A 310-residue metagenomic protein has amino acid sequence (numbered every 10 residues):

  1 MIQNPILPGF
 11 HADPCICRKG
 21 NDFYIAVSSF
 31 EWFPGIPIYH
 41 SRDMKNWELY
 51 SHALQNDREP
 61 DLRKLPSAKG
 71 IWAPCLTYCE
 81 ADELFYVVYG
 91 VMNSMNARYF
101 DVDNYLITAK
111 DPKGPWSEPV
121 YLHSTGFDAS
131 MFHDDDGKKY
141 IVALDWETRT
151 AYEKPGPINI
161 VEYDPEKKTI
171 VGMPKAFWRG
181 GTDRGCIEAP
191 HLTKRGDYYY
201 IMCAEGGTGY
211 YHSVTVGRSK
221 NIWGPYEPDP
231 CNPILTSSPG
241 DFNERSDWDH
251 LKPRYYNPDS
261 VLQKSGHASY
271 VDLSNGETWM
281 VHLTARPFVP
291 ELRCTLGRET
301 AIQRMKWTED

Functional and structural regions predicted by a protein language model:
M1-D310: Carbohydrate-active catalytic/glycan-binding domains of CAZyme proteins, especially the secreted or lumenal ectodomains
